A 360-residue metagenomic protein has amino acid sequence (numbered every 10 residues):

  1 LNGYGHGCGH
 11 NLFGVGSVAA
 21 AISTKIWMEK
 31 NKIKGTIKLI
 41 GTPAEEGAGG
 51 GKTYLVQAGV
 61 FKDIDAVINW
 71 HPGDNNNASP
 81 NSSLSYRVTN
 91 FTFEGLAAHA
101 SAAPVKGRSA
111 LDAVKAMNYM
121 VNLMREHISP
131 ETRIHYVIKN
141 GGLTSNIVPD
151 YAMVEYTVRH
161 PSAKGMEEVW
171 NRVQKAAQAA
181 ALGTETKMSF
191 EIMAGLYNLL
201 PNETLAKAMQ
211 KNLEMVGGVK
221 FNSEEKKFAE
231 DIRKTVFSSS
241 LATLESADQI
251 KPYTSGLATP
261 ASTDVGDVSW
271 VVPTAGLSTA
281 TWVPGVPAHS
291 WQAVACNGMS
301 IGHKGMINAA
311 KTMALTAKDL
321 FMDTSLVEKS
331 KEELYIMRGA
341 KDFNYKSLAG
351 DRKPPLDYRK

Functional and structural regions predicted by a protein language model:
N2, S23, T92-L96, M153 (+2 more regions): Short connector loops/turns at beta-strand edges and beta->alpha or beta->beta junctions
N2-G5, N11-L12, N31-P149: Histidine/acidic-residue-rich, glycine-tolerant segments that coordinate divalent metal ions
Y4, C8-L12, A102-A110, P161 (+2 more regions): Short alpha-helix boundary/capping segments
G14-A19, L55, M209: Cytochrome P450 catalytic-core helices
V15-V18, I22, L111, K115 (+1 more regions): Conserved active-site region of classical short-chain dehydrogenase/reductase
A19, G50-G51, V105, E168 (+1 more regions): Generic recognition of short, well-ordered alpha-helical segments
A19-K34: Flexible, small-residue-rich helix->loop connector segments that border functional cores
K115-K360: Metal-dependent amide/peptide-bond hydrolase catalytic core, centered on the "pita-bread" metallohydrolase fold
